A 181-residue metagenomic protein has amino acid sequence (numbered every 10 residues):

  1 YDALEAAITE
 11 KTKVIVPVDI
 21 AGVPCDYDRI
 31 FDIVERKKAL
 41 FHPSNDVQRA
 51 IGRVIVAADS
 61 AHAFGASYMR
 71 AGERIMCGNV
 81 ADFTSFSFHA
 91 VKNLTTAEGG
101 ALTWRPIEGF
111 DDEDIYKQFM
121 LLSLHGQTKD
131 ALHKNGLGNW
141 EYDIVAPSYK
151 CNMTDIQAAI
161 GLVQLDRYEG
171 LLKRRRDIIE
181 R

Functional and structural regions predicted by a protein language model:
Y1-T96, P106-E108: Active-site phosphate-binding strand-loop segment of PLP-dependent enzymes
S44-R49, H62-G72, V80-R181: Active-site region of PLP-dependent enzymes
